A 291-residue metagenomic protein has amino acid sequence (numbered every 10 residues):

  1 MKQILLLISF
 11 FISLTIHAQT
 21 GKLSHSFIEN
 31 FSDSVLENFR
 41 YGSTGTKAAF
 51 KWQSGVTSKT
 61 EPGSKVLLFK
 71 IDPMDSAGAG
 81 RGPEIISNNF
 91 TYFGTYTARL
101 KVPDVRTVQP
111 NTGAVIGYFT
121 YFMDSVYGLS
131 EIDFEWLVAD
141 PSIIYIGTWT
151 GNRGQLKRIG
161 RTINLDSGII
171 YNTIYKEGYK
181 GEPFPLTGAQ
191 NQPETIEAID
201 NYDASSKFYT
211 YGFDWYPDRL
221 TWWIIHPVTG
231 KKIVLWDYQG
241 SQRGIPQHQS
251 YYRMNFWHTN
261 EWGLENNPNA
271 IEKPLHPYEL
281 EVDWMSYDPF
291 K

Functional and structural regions predicted by a protein language model:
I4-L14: Sec-dependent N-terminal signal peptides
Q19-K291: GH16 jelly-roll
